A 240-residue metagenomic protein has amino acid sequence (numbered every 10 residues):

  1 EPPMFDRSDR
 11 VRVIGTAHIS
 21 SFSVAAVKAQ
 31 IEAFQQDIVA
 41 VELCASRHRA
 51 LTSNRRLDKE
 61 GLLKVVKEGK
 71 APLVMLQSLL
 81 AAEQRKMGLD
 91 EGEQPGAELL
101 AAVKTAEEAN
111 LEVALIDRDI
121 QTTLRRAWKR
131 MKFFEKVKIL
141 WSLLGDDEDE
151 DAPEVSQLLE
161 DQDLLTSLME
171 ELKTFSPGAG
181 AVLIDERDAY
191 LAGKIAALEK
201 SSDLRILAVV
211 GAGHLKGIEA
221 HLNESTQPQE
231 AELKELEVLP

Functional and structural regions predicted by a protein language model:
E1-P240: Compositional signal for N-terminal targeting/processing segments
